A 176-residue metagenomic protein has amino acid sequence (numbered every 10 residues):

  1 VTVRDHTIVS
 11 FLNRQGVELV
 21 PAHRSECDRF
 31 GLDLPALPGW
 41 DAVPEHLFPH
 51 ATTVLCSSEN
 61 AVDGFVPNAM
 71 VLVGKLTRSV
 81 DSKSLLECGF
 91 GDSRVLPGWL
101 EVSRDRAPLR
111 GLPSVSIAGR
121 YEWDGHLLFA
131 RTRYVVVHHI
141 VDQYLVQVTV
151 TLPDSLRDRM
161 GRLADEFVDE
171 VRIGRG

Functional and structural regions predicted by a protein language model:
V1-V66, T77-R78, V95, W123-L128 (+2 more regions): N-terminal targeting sequences that direct proteins away from the cytosol to non-cytosolic compartments
V17, L32, V71-G74, E101 (+1 more regions): Generic preference for hydrophobic/aromatic residues in regular secondary structure cores
M70-E87: Short histidine-centered catalytic/ligand-binding loop motif
M70-L72, A118-R120, T149-T151: Residue-level recognition of well-ordered beta-strand positions that form the cores of beta-sheet-rich folds across
L86-H138, D165: Signature of long, low-cysteine stretches enriched in small and polar/charged residues
